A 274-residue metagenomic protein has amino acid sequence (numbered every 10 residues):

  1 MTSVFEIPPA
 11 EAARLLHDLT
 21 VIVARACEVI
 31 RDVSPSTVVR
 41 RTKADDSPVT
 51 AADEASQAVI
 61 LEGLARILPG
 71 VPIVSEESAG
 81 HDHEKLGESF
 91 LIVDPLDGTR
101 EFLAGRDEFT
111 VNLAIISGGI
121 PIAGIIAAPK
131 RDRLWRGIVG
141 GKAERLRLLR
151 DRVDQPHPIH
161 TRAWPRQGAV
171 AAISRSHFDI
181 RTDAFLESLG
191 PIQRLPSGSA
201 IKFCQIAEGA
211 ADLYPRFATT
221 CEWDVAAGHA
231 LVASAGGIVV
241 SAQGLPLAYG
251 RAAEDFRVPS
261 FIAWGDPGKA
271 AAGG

Functional and structural regions predicted by a protein language model:
M1-L96, A184-E187, L245, G268: N-terminal subdomain of lithium-sensitive/metallo-dependent phosphomonoesterases centered on the IMPase/IPPase/PAP
M1-V21, A184-S188, F203-G274: Oxyanion/phosphate-interacting regions
I30, D53, L64, T99 (+6 more regions): Residue-level signal for inorganic ion chemistry
V33, S199, F217-A218: Beta->alpha turn/N-cap motifs
G87-P129: Glycine-rich active-site/cofactor-binding loop and its immediate structural neighborhood
A114-C204, R251-G274: Acidic beta-strand-loop-alpha-helix segment within the catalytic core of divalent metal-dependent phosphate-processing
